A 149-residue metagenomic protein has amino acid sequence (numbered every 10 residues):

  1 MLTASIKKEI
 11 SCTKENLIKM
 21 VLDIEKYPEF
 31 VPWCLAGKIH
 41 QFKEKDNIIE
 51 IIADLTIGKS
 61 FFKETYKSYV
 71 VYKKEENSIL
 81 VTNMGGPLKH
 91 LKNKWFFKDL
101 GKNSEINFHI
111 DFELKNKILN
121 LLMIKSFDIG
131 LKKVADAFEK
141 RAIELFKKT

Functional and structural regions predicted by a protein language model:
M1-I48, K102: Hydrophobic ligand-binding cavity/cleft-lining segments
A4-I6, I51-A53, S68, N93 (+1 more regions): Hydrophobic residues positioned within well-ordered beta-strands of beta-sheet architectures
I6-K8, G37-I39, Y66-Y72, K92-D99: Hydrophobic/aromatic beta-strand elements that line small-molecule binding cavities or substrate pockets in beta-rich
E9-T13, T56-S60, V71-K73, K98-L100 (+1 more regions): Solvent-exposed residues in well-ordered beta-strands and their adjoining turns, especially edge/terminal strands
L17-M20, Y27, A53, V70 (+2 more regions): Hydrophobic pocket/interface hotspot
I39-M84, A137: Glycine-rich portal/gate segments that line the openings of hydrophobic small-molecule binding cavities
T82-I129, K133: Beta-strand/loop substructures that line and gate deep hydrophobic ligand-binding cavities in soluble
K140-T149: Short, highly charged C-terminal tails/helix-capping segments
